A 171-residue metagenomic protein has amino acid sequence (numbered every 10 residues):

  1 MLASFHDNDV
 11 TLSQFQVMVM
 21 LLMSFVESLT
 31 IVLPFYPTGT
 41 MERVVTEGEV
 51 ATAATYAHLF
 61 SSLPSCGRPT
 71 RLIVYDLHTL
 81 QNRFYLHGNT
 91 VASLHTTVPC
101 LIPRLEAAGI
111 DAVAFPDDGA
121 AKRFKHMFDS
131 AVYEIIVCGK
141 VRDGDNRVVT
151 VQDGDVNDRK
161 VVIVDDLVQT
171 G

Functional and structural regions predicted by a protein language model:
M1-G171: PRPP-associated nucleotide enzymes
